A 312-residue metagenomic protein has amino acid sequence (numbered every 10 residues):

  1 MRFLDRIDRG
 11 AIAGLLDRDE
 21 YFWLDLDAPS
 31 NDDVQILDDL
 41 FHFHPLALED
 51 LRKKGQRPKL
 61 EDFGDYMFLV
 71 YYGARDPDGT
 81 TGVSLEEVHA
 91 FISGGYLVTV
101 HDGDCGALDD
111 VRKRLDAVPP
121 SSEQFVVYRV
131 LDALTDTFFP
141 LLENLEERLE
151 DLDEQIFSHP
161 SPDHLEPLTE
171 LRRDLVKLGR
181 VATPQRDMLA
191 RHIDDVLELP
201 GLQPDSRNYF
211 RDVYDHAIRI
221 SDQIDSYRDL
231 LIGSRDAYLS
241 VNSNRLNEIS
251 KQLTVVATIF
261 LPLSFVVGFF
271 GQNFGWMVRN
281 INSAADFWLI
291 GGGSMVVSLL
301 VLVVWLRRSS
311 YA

Functional and structural regions predicted by a protein language model:
M1-Q203, N208, D212, H216-S226 (+1 more regions): Peripheral, non-transmembrane regulatory/ligand-interaction domains of membrane transport proteins
D215-A312: Hydrophobic alpha-helical transmembrane segments and their immediately adjacent juxtamembrane loops
